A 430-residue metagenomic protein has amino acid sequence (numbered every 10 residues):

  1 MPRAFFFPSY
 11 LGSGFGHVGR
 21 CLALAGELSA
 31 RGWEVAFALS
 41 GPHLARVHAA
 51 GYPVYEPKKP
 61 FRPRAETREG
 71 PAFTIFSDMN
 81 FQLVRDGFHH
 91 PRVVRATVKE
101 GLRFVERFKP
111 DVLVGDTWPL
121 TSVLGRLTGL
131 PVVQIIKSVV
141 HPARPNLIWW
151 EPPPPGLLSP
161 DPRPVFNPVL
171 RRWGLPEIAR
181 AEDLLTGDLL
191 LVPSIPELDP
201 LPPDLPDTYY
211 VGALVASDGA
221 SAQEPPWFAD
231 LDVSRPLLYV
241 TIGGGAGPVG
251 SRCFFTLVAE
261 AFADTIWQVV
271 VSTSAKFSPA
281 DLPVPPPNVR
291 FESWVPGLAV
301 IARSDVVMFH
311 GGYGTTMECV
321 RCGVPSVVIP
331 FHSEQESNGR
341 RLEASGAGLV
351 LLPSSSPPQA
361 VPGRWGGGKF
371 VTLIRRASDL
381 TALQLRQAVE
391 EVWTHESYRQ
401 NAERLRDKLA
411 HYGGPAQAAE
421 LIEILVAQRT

Functional and structural regions predicted by a protein language model:
M1-L124, Q134-P142, V271-A299, R303 (+3 more regions): Glycosyltransferase specificity loop/lid
Y10-L11, L83-H89, V105, D161-N167 (+1 more regions): Short, basic, glycine/proline-bearing loop/turn elements
S13, R62, V140-P142, E197-P200 (+2 more regions): Short, acidic Gly/Pro/Ser/Thr-rich loop/turn segments
A25, P202-V306: Donor-nucleotide binding loops and adjacent catalytic segments primarily of GT-B fold Leloir glycosyltransferases
Y52, G129-P131, G187, W267 (+1 more regions): A short helix->loop->beta-strand "cap" motif at the edges of active sites that frequently abuts
G101, F166, R180, W227 (+1 more regions): Acidic, amphipathic alpha-helical patches
P110-G125, V192-P196, L201-P206: Charge-patterned, long linear interaction tracts outside catalytic cores
P131-D207: Active-site-proximal region of nucleotide-activated glycan assembly enzymes, centered on histidine/acidic-rich loops
